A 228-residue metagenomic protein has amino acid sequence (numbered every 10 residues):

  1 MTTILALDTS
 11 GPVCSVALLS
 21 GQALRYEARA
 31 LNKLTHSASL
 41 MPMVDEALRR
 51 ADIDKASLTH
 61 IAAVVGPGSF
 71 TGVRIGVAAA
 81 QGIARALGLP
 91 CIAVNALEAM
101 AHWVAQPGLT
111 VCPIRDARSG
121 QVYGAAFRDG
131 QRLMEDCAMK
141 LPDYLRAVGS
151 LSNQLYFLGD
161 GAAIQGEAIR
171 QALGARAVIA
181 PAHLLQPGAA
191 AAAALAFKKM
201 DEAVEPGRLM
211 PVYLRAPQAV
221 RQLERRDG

Functional and structural regions predicted by a protein language model:
M1-V65: N-terminal beta-alpha supersecondary unit
C14, G120-V122, L209: Change "...and in nucleic-acid phosphodiester-cleaving endonucleases..." to "...and in nucleic-acid processing enzymes
A23, T35, P90-P187, E202-A203 (+3 more regions): Surface "functional belts" at beta-alpha junctions
L31-S39, F70, R74, A78 (+3 more regions): Residues at secondary-structure transition points
A47-A51, A86, V104, A189-E202: Stable alpha-helical structural segments in soluble proteins, enriched in small hydrophobic residues
R49-S57, A84-V94, L109, A203-V204: Phosphate-handling active-site elements
A62-C91: DPxDG-like acidic metal-binding loop motif
